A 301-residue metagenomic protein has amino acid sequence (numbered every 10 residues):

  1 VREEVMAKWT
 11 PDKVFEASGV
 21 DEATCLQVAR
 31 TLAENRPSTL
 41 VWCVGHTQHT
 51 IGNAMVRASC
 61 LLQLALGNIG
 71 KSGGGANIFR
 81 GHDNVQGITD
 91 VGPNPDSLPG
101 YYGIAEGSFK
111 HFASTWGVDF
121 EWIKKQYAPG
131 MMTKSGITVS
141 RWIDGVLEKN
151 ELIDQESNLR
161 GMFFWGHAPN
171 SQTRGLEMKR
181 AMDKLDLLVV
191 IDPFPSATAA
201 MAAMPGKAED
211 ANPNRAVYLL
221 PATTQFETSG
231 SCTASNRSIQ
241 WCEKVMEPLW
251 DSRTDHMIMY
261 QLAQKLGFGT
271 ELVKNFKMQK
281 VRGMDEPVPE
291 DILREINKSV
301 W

Functional and structural regions predicted by a protein language model:
V1-S72, I78-W301: Non-catalytic alpha/beta scaffold blocks inside enzyme catalytic domains
